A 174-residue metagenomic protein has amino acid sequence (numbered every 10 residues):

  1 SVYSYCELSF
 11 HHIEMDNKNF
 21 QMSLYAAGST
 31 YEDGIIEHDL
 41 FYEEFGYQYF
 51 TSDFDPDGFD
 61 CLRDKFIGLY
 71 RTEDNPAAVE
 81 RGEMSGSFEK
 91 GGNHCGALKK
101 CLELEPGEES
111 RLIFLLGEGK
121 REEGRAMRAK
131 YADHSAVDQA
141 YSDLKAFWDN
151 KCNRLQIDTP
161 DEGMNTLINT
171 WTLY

Functional and structural regions predicted by a protein language model:
S1, L102-K120: Short Pro-Gly-centered flexible turn/kink motifs
S1-R81, G96-L98, E123-I157, D161: Polysaccharide-binding surfaces and accessory modules of carbohydrate-active proteins
C6, F54, L102-E108, T172: Short, flexible loop/turn elements at secondary-structure junctions
C6-L8, S110, E118-E122, Y174: Short loop/turn segments at secondary-structure transitions that flank enzyme active sites
F10, D16-K18, P106, L112 (+1 more regions): Residues in flexible loops and secondary-structure boundaries
E73-D74, S87, G91: Repeat-unit-sized solenoid/scaffold elements
S85-E89, K99-L104: Beta-strand-rich interaction surfaces with strong enrichment in secreted/lumenal proteins
G91-C95, E108, D149-Y174: Substrate-binding groove/exosite segments of carbohydrate-active enzymes
